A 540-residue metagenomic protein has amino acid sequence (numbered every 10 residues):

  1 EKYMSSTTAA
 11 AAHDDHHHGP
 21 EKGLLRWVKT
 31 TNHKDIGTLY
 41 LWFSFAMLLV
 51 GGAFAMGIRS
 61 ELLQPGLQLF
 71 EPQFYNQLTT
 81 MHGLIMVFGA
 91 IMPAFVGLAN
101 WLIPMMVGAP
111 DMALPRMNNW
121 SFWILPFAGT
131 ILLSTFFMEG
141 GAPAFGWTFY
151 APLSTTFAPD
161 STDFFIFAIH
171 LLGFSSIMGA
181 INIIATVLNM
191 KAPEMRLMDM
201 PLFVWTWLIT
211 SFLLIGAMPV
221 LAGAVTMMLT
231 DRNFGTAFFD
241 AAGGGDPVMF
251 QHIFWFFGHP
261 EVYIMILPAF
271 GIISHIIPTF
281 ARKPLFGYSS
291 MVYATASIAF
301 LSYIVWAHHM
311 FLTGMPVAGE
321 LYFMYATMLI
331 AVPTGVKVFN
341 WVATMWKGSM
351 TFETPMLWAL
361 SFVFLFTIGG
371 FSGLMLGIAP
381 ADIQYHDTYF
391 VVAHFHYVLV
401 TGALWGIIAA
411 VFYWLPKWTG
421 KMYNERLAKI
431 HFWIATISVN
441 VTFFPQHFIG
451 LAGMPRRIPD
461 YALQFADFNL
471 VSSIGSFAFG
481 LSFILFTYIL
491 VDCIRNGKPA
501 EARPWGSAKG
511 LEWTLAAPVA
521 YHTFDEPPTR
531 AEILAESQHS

Functional and structural regions predicted by a protein language model:
E1-Y3: Short, Lys/Arg-enriched N-terminal segments with co-localized hydrophobic residues within the first ~10-30 amino acids
S5-S540: Membrane-embedded and interfacial regions of multi-pass energy-transducing membrane proteins
